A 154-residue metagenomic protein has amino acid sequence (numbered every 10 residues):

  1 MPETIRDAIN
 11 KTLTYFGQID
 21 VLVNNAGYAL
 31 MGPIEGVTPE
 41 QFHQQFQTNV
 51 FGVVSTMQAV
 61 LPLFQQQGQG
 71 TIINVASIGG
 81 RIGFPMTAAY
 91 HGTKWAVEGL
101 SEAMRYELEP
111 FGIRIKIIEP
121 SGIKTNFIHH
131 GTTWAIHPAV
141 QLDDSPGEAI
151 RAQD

Functional and structural regions predicted by a protein language model:
M1-D7, P39-E40: The beta1-alpha1 cofactor-binding region of Rossmann-like NAD(H)/NADP(H)-dependent oxidoreductases
K11-L22, L30: A glycine-rich helix->loop->beta "capping" turn within Rossmann-like NAD(P)(H)-dependent oxidoreductase domains
P33-I34, Q41-H43: Substrate-binding pocket helix/loop in short-chain dehydrogenase/reductase
E35, G80-A89: Active-site loop immediately N-terminal to the catalytic Tyr-X3-Lys motif of short-chain dehydrogenase/reductase
M57, T93: Active-site helix of classical SDR
S77: Residue(s) in the substrate-gating loop at a strand-loop-helix junction that position the organic substrate next
P110-D154: SDR active-site lid
